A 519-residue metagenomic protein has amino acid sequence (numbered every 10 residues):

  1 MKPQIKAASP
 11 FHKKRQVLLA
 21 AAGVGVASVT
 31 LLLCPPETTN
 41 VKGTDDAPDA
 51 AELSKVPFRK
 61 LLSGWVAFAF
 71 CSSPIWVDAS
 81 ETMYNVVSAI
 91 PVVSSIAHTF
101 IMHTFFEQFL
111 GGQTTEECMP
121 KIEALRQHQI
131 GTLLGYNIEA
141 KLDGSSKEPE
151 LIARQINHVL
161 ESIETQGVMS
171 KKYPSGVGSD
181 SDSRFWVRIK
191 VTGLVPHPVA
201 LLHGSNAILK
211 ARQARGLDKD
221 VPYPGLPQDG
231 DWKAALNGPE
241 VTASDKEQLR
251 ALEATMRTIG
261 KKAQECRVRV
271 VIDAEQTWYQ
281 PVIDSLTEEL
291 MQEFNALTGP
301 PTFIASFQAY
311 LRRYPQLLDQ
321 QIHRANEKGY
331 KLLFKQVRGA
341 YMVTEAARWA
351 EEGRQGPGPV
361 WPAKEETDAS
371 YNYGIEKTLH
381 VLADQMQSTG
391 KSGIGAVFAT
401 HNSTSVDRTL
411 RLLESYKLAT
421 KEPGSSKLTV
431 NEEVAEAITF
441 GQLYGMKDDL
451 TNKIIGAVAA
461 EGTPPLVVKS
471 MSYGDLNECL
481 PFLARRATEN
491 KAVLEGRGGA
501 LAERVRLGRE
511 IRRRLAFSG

Functional and structural regions predicted by a protein language model:
K2-G519: Positively charged, amphipathic and often flexible ligand-engagement surfaces
